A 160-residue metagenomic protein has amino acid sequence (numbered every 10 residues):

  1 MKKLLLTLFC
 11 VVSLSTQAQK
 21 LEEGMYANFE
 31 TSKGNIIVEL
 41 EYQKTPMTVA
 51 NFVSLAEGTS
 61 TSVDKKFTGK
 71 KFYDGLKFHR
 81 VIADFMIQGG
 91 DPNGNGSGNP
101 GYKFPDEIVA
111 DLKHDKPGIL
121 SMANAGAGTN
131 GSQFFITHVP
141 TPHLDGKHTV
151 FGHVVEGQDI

Functional and structural regions predicted by a protein language model:
K3-S13: Sec-dependent N-terminal signal peptides
T16-I160: Cyclophilin-like peptidyl-prolyl cis-trans isomerases
